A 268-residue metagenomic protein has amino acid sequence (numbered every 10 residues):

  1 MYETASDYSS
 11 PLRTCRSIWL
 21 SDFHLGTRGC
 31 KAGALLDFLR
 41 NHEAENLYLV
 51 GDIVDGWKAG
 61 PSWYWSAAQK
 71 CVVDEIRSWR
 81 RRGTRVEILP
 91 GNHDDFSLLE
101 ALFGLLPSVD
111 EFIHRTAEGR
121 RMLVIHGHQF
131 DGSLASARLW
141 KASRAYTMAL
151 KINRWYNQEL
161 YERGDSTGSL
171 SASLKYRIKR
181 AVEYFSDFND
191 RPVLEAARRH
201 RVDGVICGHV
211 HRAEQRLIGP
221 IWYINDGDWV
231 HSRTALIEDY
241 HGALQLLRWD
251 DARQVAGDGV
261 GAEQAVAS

Functional and structural regions predicted by a protein language model:
Y2, P11-R16, L25-E118: Core catalytic region of metal-dependent phosphoesterases/phosphodiesterases, especially metallo-beta-lactamase-like
Y2, W249, R253, D258-S268: C-terminal regulatory/interaction regions
L20-S21, L47-G51, E87-N92, V124-I125 (+2 more regions): Active-site neighborhood of phospho(di)ester-bond hydrolases with catalytic His/Asp-centered motifs
F23-H24, V54, H128, D250: Anionic group-transfer/hydrolysis microenvironments
D55-W79, L160-Y161, A172-V202: N-terminal short leaders/motifs
G104-E111, R121-L123, H128, S133-W140 (+1 more regions): Conserved beta-sheet core of the metallophosphoesterase superfamily
I125-N189: Active-site-proximal loop/helix segment associated with metal-binding centers of metalloenzymes
